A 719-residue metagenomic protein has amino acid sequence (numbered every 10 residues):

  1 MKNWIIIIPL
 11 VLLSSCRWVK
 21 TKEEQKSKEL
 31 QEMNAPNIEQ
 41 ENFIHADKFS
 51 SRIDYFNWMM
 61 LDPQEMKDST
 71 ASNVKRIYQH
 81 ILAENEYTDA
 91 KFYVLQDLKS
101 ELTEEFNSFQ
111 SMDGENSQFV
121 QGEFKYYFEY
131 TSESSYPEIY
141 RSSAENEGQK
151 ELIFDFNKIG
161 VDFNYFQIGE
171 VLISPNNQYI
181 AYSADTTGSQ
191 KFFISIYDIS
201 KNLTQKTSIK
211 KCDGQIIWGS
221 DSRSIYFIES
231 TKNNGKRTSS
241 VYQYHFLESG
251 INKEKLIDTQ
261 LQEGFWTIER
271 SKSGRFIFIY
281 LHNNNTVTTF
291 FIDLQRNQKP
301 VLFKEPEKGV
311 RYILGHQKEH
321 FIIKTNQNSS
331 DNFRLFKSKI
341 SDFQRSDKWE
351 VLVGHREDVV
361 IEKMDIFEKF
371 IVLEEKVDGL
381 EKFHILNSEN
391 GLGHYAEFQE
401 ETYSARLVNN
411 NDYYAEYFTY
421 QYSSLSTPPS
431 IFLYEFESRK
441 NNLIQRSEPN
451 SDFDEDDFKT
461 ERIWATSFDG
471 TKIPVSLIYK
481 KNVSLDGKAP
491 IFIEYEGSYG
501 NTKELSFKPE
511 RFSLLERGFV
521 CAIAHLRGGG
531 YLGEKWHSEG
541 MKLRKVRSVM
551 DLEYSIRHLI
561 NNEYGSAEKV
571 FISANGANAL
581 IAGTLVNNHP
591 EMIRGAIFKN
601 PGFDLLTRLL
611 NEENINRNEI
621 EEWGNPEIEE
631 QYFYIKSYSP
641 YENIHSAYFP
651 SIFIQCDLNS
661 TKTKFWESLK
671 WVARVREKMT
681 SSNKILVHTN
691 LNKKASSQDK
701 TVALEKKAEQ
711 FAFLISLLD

Functional and structural regions predicted by a protein language model:
W4-L12: Sec-dependent N-terminal signal peptides
I7, C16-Y417, S423-P429, L433-Y434 (+4 more regions): Beta-propeller folds
Y126, Y226, I493, A522 (+3 more regions): Hydrophobic/aromatic beta-strand patches that form the interior of the parallel beta-sheet core in alpha/beta enzyme
Y130, N326, S423, E494-G500 (+2 more regions): Glycine-rich His-Gly loop
N157-V171, S183-G188, L203, F436-K440 (+5 more regions): Cap/lid segment of the alpha/beta-hydrolase catalytic domain
S174, G188-K191, G219, I268-S271 (+17 more regions): Conserved structured core elements
T288, I313, N332-R334, Q344-W349 (+23 more regions): Extended hydrophobic-aromatic, low-complexity segments
L526-D719: Active-site-proximal cap/loop segments of hydrolase catalytic domains
